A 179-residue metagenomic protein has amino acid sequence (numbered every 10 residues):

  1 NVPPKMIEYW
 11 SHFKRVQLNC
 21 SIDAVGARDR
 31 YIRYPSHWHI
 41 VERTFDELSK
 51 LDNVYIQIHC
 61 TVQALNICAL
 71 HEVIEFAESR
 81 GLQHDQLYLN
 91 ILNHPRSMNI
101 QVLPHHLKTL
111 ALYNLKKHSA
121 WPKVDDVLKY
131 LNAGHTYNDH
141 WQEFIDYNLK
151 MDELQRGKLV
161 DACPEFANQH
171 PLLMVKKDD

Functional and structural regions predicted by a protein language model:
N1-N90: Radical SAM/AdoMet-radical enzyme domain recognition
P3-P4, P35, P95, P104 (+3 more regions): Proline-rich intrinsically disordered, low-complexity coils
Q17, H39, F45, D52 (+3 more regions): Residue-level detector of solvent-exposed, low-hydrophobicity positions
D29-Y34, Q57-T61, S97-N99, D126-N132 (+2 more regions): Active-site rim elements
K50-N53, H94, I100, Q169 (+1 more regions): Short linear motifs in intrinsically disordered/low-complexity regions
A64-C68, D85-N114, A120-W141: Flexible glycine/acidic-rich beta-alpha junction loops that bind and position SAM and/or redox cofactors in anaerobic
L112-D179: Radical SAM enzyme core and accessory elements
